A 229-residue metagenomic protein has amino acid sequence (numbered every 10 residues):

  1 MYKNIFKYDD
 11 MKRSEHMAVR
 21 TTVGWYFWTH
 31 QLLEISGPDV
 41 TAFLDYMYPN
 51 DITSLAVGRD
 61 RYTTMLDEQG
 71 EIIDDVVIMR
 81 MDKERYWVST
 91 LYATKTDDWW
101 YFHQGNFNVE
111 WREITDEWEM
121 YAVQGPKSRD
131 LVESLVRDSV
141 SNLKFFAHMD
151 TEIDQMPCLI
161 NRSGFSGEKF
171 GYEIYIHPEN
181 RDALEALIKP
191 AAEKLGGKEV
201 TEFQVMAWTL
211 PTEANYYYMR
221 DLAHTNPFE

Functional and structural regions predicted by a protein language model:
M1-L66, E71-I73, F203-M206, L210-P211 (+2 more regions): Acidic, proline/glycine-enriched N-terminal capping motif
Y2-R13, E110-E229: Glycine-rich, acidic
M17-Y26, I73-E84, N108-I114, Q155-F170: Short, flexible, solvent-exposed loop/turn segments with mixed acidic/basic and small polar residues
H30-Q31, E84-W87, E119: Short active-site oxyanion
V40-M81, P126-S166: A glycine-rich (often HGG/GG-containing) alpha/beta subdomain
M81, R85-D97, G171-E179: Charged, amphipathic alpha-helical scaffolding segments
T96-F102, L184-L187: Charge-rich, low-aromatic oligomerization/scaffolding segments with amphipathic character
